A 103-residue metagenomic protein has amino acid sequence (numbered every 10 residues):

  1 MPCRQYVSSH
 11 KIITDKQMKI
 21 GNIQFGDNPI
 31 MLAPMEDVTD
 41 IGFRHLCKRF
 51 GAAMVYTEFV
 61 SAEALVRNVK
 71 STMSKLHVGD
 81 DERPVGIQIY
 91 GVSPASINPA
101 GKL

Functional and structural regions predicted by a protein language model:
T14-G21, M35-L103: Glycine-rich, positively charged N-terminal anion/phosphate-binding segment
I23-I30: Generic N-terminal amphipathic, Lys/Arg-enriched alpha-helix
